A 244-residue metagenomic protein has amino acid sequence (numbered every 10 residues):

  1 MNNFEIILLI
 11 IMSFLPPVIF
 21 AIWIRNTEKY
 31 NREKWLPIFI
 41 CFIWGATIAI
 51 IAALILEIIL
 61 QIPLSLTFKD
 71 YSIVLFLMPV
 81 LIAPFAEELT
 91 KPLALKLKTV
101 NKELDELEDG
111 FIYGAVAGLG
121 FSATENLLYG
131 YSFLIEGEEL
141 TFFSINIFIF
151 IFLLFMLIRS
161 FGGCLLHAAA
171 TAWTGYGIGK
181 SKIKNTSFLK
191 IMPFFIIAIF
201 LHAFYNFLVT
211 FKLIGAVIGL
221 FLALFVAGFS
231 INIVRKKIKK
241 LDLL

Functional and structural regions predicted by a protein language model:
M1-L244: Hydrophobic alpha-helical segments at protein termini of multi-pass membrane proteins
